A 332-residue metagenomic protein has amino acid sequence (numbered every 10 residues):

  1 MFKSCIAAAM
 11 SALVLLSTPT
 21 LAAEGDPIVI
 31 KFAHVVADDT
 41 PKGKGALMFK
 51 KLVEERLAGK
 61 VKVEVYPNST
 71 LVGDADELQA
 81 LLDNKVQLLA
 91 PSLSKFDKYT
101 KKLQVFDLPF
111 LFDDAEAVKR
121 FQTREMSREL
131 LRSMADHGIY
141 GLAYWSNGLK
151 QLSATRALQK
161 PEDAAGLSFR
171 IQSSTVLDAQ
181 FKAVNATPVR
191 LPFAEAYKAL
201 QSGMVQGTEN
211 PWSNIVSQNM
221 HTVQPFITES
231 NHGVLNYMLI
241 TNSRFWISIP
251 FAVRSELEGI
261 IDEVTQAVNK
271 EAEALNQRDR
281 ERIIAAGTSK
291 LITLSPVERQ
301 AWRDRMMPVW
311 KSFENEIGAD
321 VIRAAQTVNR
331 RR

Functional and structural regions predicted by a protein language model:
M1-V29, R332: Short, low-complexity disordered leader/linker segments with a strong preference for bacterial N-terminal type II
A23-A117, E125-M126, R132-R332: N-terminal secretory/targeting leader peptides
